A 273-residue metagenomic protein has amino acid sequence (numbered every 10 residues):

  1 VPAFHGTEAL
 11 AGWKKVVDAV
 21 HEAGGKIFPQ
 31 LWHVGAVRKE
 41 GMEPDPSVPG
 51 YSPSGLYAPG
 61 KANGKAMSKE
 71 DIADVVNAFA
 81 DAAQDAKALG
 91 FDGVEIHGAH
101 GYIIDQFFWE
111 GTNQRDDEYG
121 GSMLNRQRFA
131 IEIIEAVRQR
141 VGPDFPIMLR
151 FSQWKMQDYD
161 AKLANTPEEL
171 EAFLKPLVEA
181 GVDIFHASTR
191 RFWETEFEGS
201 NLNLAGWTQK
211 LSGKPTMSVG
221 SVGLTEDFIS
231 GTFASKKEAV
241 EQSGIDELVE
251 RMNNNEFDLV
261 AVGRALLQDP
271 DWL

Functional and structural regions predicted by a protein language model:
V1-L273: Flavin-dependent oxidoreductase catalytic cores
